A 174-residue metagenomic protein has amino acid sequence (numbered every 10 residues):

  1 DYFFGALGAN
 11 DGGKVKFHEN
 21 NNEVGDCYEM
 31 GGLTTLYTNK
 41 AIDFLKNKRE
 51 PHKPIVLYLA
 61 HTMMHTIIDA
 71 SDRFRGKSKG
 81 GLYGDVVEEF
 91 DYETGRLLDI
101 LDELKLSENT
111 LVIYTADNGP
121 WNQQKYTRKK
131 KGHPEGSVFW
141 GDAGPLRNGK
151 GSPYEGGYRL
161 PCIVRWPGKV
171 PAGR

Functional and structural regions predicted by a protein language model:
D1-I55, H61-S78, G84, V164-R165 (+1 more regions): Formylglycine-dependent
N10-K14, H18-G25, G95-L104, H133-R174: Substrate-binding rim/cap in mid-to-C-terminal beta-strand-loop elements of soluble/periplasmic
Y28-G32, S78-E88, H133-S137, K150-Y154: Alpha-helix capping and helix-loop boundary segments enriched in small/acidic/polar residues
G32, L36, K40-D43, L82-D85 (+3 more regions): Extracytoplasmic/secreted proteins, especially bacterial periplasmic and envelope-associated proteins
K53-P54, A60, E89-T127: Metal-dependent active-site segment of extracytoplasmic phospho-/sulfohydrolases and closely related
D85, T115-G149: Substrate-binding/catalytic cleft of secreted carbohydrate-active enzymes, primarily glycoside hydrolases
